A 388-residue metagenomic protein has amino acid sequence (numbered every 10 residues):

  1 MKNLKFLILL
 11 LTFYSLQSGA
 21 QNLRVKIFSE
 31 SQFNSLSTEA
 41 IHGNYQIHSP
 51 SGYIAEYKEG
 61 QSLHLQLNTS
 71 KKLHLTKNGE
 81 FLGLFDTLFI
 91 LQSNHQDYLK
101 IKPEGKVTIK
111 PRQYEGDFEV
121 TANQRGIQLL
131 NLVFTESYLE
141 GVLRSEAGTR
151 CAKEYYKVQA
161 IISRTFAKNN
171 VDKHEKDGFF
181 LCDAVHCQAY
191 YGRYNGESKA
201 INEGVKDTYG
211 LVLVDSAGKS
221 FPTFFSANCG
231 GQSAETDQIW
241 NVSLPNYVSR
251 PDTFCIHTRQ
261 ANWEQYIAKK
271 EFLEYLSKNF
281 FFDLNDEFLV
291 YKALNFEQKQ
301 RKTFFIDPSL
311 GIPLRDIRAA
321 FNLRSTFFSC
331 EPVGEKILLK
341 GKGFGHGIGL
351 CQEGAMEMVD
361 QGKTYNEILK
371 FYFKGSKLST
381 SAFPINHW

Functional and structural regions predicted by a protein language model:
K2-N3, A20: N-terminal secretion targeting segments of exported proteins
L4-Y14: Sec-dependent N-terminal signal peptides
S18-W388: Conserved, single-site charged/polar hotspot
